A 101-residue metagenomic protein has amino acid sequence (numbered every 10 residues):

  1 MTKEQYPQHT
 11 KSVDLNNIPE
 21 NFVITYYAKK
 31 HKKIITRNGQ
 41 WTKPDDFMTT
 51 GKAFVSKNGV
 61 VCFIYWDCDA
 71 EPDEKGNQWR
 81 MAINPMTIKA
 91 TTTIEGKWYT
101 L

Functional and structural regions predicted by a protein language model:
M1, V13-I18, I24, F47-V55 (+4 more regions): Extended hydrophobic/Leu-rich segments
M1-K33, Y99-L101: Short glycine-rich, low-complexity segments
H9, T25, K29-K30, T50 (+4 more regions): Generic signature of intrinsically disordered, low-complexity segments enriched in small/polar residues
I35, Q40-Q78: Acidic, low-complexity, intrinsically disordered interaction modules
C62-I64, C68-L101: Short, compact, well-ordered microdomains
